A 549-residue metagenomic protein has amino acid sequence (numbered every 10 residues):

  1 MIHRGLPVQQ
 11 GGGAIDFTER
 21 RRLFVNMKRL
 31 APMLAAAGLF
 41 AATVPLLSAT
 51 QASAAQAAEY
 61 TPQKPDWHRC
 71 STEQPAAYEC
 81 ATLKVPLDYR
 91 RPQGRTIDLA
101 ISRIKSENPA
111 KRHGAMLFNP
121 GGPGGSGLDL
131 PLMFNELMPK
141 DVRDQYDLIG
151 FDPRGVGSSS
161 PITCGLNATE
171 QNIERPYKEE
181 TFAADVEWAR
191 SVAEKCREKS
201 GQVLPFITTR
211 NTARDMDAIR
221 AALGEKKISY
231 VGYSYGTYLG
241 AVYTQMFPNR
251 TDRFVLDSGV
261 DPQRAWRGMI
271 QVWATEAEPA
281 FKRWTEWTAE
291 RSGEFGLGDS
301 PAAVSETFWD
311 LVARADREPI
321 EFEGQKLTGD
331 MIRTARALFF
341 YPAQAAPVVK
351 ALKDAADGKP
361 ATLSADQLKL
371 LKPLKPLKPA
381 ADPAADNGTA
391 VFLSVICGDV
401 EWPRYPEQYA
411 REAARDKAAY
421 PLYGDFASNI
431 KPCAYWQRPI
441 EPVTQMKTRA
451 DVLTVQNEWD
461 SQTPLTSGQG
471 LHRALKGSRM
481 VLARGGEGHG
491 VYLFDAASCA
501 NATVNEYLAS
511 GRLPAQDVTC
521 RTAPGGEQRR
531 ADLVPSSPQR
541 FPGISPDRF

Functional and structural regions predicted by a protein language model:
R21-A35, L47-E179, A302-S305, P432-R438 (+2 more regions): Catalytic-loop region of hydrolases
T163-E174, V242-A303, A335, K353-K359: A catalytic-pocket lid/entrance helix-loop region that shapes and gates access to the active site across common
E225-S234: Alpha/beta-hydrolase fold nucleophile elbow
S234-L239, F247: Active-site loop->helix "elbow" adjoining a glycine-rich segment at hydrolase catalytic centers
S305-A450, D547-F549: Alpha/beta-hydrolase fold active-site neighborhood
T454-W459: Conserved strand-to-loop "acid loop" that flanks and positions the catalytic carboxylate
S461-T466: Conserved alpha/beta-hydrolase "acid-adjacent" motif
E487-S498: Catalytic histidine-centered segment of alpha/beta-hydrolase-like enzymes
